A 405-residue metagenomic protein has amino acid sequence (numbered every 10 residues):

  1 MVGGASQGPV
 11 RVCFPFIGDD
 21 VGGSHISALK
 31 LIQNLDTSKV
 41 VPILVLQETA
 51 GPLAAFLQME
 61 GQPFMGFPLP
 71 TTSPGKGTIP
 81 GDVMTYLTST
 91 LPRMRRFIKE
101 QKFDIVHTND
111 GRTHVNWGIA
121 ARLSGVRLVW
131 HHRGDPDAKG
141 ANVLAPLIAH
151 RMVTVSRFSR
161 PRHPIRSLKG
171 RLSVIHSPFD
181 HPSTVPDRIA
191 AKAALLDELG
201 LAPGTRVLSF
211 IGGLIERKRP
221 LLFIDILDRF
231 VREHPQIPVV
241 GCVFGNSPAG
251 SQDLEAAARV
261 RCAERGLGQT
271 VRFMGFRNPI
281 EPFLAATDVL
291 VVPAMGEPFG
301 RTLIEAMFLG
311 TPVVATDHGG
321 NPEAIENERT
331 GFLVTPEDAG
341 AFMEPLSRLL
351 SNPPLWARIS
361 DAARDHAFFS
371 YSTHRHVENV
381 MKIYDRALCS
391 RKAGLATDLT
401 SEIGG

Functional and structural regions predicted by a protein language model:
R11-C13, A202-K218, I224-L227, C242: Conserved donor-binding/catalytic core segment of Leloir-type glycosyltransferases
A54-Q58, V240-G268, L355: Short, structured helix-loop element that forms part of the nucleotide-activated donor/catalytic region
T108-H114, H132: Short His-centered aromatic/hydrophobic patch
H150-V174, F179-S183: A short, active-site helix/loop in glycosyltransferases that binds the activated sugar's phosphate group
T184-L201, A256-V260, N379: A short helix/loop element that forms part of the nucleotide-sugar donor recognition site in Leloir-type
F276, M295: Aromatic "clamp/platform" in nucleotide-sugar-dependent glycosyltransferases that forms part of the donor/acceptor
P312-A315, I325: Short hydrophobic beta-strand element within catalytic cores of glycosyltransferases and related nucleotide-activated
N327-E328, F332-A339, R348-P354, F369: Conserved acidic donor-binding segment of nucleotide-sugar-dependent glycosyltransferases
